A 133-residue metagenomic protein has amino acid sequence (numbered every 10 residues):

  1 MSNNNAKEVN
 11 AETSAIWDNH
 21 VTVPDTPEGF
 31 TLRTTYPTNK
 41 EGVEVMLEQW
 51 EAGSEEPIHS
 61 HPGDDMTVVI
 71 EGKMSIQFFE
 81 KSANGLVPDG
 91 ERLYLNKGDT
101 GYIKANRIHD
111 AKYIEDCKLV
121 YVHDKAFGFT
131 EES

Functional and structural regions predicted by a protein language model:
M1-L47, R92-L93: A short, N-terminal "cap"/entry segment at the start of jelly-roll beta-barrel domains of the cupin/DSBH fold
E44-H61: Conserved short histidine dyad/triad with adjacent acidic residue
L47, I70-E71, E115: A cytosolic small-molecule/anion-sensing beta-strand core signal
E55-P57, G72-F78, T100, F127: Short beta-strand segments in beta-sandwich/barrel cores
G63-A83: Glycine- and acidic-residue-biased ligand/ion/polar-headgroup-sensing regions
K81-A105: Short acidic-glycine-tyrosine-enriched beta hairpin
N96-K97, Y102-T130: Ligand-binding loop in jelly-roll beta-barrel domains
